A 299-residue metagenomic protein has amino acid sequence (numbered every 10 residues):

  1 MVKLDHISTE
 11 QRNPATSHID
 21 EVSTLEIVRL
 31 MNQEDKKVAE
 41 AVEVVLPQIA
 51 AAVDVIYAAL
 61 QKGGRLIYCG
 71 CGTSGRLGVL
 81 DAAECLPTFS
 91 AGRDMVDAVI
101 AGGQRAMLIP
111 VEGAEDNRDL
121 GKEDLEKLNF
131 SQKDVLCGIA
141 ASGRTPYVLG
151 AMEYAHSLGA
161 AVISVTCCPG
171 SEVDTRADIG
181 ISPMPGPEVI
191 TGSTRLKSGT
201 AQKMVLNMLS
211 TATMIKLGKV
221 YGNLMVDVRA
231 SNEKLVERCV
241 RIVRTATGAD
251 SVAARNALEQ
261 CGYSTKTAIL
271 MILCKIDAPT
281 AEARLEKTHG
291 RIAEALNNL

Functional and structural regions predicted by a protein language model:
M1-A41: Cofactor-/ligand-binding subdomain signature composed of acidic, glycine-rich, tryptophan-containing flexible loops
L30-V38, A98-I109, Y221, G262: Gly-rich Lys/Arg/Thr-decorated short loops/hinges at beta-loop-alpha junctions or inter-strand turns that position
E34-V44, P110, V135-G138: Short, basic, glycine/proline-bearing loop/turn elements
V44-A59: A short, well-structured juxtamembrane/interface segment
I67-M204, T213-L217: Glycine-rich phosphate-binding loops that contact phosphosugars or nucleotide phosphates
G192-Q202, L206, R229-I242: EF-Ts-like protein-protein interaction surfaces
T213-L299: Short, amphipathic alpha-helical interaction segments embedded in low-complexity terminal/linker regions of eukaryotic
